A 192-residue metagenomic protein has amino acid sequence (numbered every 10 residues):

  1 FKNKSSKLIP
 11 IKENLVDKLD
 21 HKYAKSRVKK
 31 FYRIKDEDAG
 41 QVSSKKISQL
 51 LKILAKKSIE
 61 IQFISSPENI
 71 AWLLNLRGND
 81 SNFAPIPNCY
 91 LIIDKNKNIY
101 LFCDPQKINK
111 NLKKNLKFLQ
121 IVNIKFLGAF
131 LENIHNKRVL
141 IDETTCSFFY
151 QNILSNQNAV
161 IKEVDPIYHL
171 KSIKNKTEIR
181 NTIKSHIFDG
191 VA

Functional and structural regions predicted by a protein language model:
F1-A192: Active-site neighborhoods and metal-handling regions in enzymes and metal-associated proteins
